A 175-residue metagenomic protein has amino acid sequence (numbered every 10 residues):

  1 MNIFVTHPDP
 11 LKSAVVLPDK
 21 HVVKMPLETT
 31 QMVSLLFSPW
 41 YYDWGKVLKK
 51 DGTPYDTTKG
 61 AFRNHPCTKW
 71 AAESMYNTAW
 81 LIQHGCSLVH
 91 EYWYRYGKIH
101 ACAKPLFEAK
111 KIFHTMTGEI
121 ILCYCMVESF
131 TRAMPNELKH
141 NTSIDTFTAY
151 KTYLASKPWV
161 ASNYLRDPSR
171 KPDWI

Functional and structural regions predicted by a protein language model:
M1-H100: An N-terminal structural lobe/cap that precedes and organizes the functional/catalytic core across diverse proteins
H84, F107, I121-L122: Phosphate/pyrophosphate-binding catalytic cores of soluble transferases and nucleic-acid-acting enzymes
H100, F107-F113: Primarily interfacial, aromatic-capped hydrophobic alpha-helices that serve as membrane anchors
I112-I175: Aromatic-residue-lined binding/catalytic grooves and analogous aromatic/hydrophobic interfacial grooves in multimeric
